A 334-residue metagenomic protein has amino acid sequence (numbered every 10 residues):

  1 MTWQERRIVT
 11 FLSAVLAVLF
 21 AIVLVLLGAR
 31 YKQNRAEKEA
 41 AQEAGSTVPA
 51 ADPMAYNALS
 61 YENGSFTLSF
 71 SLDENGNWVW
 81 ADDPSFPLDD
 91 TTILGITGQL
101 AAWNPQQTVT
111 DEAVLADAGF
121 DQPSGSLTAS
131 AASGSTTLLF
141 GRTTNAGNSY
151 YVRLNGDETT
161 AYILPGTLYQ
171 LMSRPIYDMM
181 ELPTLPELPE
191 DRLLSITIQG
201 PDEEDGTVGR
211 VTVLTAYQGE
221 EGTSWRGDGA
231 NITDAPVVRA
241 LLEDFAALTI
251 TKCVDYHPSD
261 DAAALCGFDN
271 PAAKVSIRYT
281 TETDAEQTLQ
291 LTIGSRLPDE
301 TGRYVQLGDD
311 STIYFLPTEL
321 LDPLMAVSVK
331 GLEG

Functional and structural regions predicted by a protein language model:
M1-G334: Soluble, acidic/polar mature domains that operate outside membranes
